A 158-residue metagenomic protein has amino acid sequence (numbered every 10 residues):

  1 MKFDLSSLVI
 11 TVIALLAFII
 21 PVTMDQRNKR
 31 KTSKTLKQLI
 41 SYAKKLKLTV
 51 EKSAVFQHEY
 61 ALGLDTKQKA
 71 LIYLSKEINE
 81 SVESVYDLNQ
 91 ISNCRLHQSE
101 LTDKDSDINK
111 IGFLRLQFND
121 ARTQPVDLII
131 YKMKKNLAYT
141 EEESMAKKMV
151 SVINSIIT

Functional and structural regions predicted by a protein language model:
M1-F3: Membrane-interfacial hairpin junctions
S6-A70: Anionic N-terminal interaction surfaces
F56, S84-Y86, V126-L128: Generic detection of short hydrophobic beta-strand segments and adjacent strand-loop junctions
Q57-E59, S81, N109-F113: Short, surface-exposed coil-to-beta transition loops
L62-G63, I72, L114-Q117: Short, hydrophobic/aromatic-rich beta-strand segments within well-structured domains
Q68-N109: Phosphoinositide-binding peripheral membrane targeting modules
R95-T158: Acidic, Ser/Thr- and proline-rich intrinsically disordered linker/docking segments of eukaryotic scaffolds
